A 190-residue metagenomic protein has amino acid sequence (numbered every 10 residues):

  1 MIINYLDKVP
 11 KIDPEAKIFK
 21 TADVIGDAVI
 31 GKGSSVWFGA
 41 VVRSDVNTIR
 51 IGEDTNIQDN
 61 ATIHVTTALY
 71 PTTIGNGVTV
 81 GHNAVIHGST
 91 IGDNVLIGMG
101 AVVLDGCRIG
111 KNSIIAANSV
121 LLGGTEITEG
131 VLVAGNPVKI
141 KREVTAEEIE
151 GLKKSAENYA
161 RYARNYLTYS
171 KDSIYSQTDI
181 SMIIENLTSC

Functional and structural regions predicted by a protein language model:
M1-K11, D45, E53, D59-T62 (+4 more regions): Glycine-rich hexapeptide-repeat left-handed beta-helix
D7, I12-T67: A positional/architectural concept
T79: Short proline/glycine- and basic residue-enriched helix-capping loop/turn segments at helix->loop/beta transitions
